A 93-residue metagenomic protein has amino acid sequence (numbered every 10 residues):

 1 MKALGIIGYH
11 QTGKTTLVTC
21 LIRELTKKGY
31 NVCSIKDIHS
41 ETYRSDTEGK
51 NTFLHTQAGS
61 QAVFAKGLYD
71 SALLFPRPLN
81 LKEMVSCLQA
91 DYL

Functional and structural regions predicted by a protein language model:
A3: Walker A (P-loop) ATP-phosphate-binding motif of ABC ATPase nucleotide-binding domains
I6: Hydrophobic anchor at the beta1->P-loop junction of P-loop NTPases
H10: The conserved Walker
K14: Conserved lysine of the Walker
L17-V18: Post-Walker A alpha-helix
I22-L79: N-terminal phosphate/diphosphate-binding loop that engages ATP/GTP or pyrophosphate donors across diverse enzyme folds
L74-L93: Phosphate-binding/switch loop-helix module in NTP-utilizing enzymes
